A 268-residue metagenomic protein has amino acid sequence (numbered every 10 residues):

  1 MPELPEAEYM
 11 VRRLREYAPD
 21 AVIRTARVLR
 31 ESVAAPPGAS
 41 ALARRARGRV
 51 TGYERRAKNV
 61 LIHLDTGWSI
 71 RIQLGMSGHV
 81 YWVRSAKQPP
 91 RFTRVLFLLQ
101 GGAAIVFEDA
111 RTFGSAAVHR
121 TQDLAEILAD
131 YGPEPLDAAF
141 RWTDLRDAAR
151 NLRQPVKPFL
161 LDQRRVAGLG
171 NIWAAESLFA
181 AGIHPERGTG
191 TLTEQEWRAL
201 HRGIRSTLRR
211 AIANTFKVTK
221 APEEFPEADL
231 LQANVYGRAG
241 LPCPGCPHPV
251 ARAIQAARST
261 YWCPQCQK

Functional and structural regions predicted by a protein language model:
M1-A116, R238, A253: Gly/Gly-Pro- and Ser/Thr-rich, intrinsically disordered tail segments characteristic of DNA damage-repair and tolerance
M1-L4, P135, A139, T193-H201: Generic detection of long, well-ordered alpha-helical segments
V22-A41, A46, E54, N59 (+1 more regions): Basic, nucleic-acid-binding surfaces and adjacent catalytic neighborhoods in DNA/RNA-processing proteins
I70-A180, G188: Phosphate/anion-contacting hairpin/loop surfaces
